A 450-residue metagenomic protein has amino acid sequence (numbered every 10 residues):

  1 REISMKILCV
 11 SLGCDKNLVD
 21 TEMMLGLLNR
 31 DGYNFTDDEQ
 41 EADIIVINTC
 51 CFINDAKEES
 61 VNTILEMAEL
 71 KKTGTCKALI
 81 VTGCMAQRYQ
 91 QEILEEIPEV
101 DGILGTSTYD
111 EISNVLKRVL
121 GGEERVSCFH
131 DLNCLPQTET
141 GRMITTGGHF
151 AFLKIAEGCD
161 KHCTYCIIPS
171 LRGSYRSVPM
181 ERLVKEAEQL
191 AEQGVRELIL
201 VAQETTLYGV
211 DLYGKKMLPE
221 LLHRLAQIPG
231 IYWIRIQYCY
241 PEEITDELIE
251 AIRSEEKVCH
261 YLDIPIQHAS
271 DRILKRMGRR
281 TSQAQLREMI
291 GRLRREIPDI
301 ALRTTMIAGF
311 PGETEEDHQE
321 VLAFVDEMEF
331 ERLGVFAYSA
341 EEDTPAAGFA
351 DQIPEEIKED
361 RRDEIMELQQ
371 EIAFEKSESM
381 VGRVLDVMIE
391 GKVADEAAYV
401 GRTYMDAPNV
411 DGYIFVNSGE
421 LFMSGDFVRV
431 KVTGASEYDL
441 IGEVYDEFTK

Functional and structural regions predicted by a protein language model:
E2-Y208, E247, L262, A284-G291 (+6 more regions): Proteins enriched for Cys/Gly/acidic motifs involved in redox and nucleic-acid/cofactor modification
I7, I44-I45, A151, L198 (+7 more regions): Conserved beta-strand core positions
C51-F52, R172, L212-K215, K275-T281 (+1 more regions): Short glycine-enriched, charge-decorated loop/helix-capping segments at active-site entrances that position
L79-G83, R88, I93, E192-E316 (+1 more regions): Conserved SAM/AdoMet-binding glycine-rich loop
I97-P98, V119-G122, K216-L218, I252-S254 (+2 more regions): Short, hinge-like loop/turn segments at secondary-structure boundaries
L183, L200, I236, I264 (+6 more regions): Conserved, mostly hydrophobic/aromatic
A202, Y238, I266-H268, T304-A308 (+6 more regions): Active-site proximal loops enriched in glycine and acidic residues that flank catalytic Cys/His/Asp and coordinate
G348-K450: Terminal RNA-binding accessory module
